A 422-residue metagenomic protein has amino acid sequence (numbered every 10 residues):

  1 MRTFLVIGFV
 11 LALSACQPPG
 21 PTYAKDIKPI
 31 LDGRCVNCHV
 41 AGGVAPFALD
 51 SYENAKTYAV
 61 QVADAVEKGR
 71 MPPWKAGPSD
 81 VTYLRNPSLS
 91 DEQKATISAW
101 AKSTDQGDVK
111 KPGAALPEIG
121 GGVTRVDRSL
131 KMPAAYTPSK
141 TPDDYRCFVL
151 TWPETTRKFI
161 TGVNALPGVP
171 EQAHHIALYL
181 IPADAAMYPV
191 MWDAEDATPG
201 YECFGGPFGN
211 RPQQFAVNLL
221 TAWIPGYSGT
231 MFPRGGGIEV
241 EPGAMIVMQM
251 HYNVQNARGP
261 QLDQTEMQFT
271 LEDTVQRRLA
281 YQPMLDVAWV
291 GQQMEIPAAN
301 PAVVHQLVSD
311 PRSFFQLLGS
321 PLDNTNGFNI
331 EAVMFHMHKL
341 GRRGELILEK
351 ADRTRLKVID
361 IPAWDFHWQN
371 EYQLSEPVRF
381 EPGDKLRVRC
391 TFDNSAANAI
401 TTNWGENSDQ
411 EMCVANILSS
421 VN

Functional and structural regions predicted by a protein language model:
F4-S14: Bacterial N-terminal signal peptides
F9, K28-L31, D196, E406: Residue-level signal for mature regions of secreted extracellular proteins and peptides
A12, L31-R34, P199, D409: Secretory pathway export signals and precursors
A15-Q17, V36-H39, E202-F204, M412-V414: Sequence contexts marking disulfide-bonded cysteines in secreted/extracellular proteins
C16-L150, G243-Q249: Aromatic- and Gly/Pro-enriched helix-to-coil junctions and flexible linker segments
P73-Y83, P112-F159, N164-N422: Beta-strand-centric surfaces of beta-sandwich/beta-rich domains
